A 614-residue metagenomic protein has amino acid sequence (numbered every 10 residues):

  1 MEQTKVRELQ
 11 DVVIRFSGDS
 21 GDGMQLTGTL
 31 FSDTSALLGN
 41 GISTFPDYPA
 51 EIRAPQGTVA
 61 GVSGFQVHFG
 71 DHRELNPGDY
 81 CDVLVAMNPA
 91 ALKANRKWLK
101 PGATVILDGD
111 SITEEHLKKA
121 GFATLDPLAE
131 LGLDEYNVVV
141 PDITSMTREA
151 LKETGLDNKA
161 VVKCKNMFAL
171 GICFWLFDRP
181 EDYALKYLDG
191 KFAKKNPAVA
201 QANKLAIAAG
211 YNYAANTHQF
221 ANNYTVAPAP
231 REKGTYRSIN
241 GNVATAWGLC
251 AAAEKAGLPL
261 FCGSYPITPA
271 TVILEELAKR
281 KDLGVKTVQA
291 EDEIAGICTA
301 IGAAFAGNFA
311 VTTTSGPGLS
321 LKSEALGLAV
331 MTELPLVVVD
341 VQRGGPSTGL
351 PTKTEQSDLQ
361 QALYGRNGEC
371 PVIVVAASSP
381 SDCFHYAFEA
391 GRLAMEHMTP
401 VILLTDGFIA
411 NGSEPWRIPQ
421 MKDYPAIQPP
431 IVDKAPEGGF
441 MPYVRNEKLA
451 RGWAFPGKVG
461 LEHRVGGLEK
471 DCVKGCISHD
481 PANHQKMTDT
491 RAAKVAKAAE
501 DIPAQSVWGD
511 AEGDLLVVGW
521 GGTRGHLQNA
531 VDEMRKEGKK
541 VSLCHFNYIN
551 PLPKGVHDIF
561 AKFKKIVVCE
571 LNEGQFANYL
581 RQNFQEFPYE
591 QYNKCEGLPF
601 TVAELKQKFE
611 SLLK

Functional and structural regions predicted by a protein language model:
M1-A256: Active-site cofactor/cluster-binding pocket
M1-G23, T27-T29, D33-T34, L38-G39 (+6 more regions): Thiamine diphosphate
S20, I143-M146, K152-D157, G171-F174 (+6 more regions): Peripheral docking tails and interdomain loops at the edges of cofactor- or intermediate-handling domains
Q25-T29, A54-G57, R96-L99, H116-G121 (+14 more regions): Short acidic, glycine/serine/threonine-rich loops at helix termini
D47-I52, Q56, P89-A91, D110-T113 (+11 more regions): Acidic, glycine-rich active-site loops and adjacent beta-strand->loop/helix elements that engage anionic groups
G78, L133-Y136, V140, T144 (+5 more regions): Conserved thiamine diphosphate
I239-G248, A256, Y386, G391-K614: Flexible, low-complexity linker and terminal segments
